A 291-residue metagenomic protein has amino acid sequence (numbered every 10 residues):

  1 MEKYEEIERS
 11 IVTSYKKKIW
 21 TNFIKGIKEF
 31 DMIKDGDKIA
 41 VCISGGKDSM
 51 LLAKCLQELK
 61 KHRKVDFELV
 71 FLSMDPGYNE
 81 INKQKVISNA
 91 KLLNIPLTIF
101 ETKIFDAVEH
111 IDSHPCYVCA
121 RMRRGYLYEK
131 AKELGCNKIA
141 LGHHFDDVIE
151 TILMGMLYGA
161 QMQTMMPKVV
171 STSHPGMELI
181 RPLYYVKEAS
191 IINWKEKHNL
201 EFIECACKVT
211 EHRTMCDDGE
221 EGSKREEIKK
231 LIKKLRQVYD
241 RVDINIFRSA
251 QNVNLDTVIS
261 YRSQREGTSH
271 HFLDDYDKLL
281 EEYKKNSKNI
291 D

Functional and structural regions predicted by a protein language model:
M1-M154, Y158-M162, M166, V170 (+2 more regions): ATP-dependent adenylation/nucleotidyltransferase module used to activate substrates
Y15, I19, N82, K187 (+2 more regions): Alpha-helical structural motif
S49, N82, C116, L153 (+5 more regions): Alpha-helix boundary/capping detector
P76, T102-I104, Y184, C207 (+1 more regions): Residues that form or immediately flank small-molecule/cofactor binding pockets and catalytic motifs
V118, A140, P182, V186 (+2 more regions): A short glycine-/small-residue-rich loop at the edge of a beta-strand within enzyme catalytic domains
R121-L134, K168-H174, I228-S249: Short, basic, helix/turn surface patches
D146-L231: Catalytic subdomain that performs nucleotidyl-dependent activation
L200-D291: The feature marks non-catalytic terminal segments
